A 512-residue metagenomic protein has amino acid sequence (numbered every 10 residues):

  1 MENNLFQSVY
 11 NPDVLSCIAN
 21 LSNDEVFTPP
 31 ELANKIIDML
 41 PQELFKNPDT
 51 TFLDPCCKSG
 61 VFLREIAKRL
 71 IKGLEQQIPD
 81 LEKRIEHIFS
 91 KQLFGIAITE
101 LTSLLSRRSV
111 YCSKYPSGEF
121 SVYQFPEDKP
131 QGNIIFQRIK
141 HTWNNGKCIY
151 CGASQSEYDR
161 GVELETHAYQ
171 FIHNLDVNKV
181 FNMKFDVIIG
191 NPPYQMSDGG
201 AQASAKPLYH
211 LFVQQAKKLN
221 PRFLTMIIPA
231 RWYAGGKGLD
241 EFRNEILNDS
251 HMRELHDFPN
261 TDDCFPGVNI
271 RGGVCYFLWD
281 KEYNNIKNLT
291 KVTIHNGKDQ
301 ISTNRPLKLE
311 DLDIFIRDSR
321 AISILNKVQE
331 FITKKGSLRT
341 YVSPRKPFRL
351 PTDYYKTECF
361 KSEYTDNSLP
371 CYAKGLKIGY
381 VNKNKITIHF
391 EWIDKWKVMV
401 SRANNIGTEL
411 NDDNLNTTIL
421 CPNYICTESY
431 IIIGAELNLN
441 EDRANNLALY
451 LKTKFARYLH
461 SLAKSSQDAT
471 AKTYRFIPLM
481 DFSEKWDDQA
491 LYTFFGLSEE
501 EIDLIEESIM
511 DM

Functional and structural regions predicted by a protein language model:
M1-E2, M512: Short, Lys/Arg-enriched, disordered terminal segments
E2-L255, N260-C264, G273, F277 (+1 more regions): SAM-dependent methyltransferase catalytic region
A19, N23, E31, M183 (+1 more regions): C-terminal substrate-recognition regions of SAM-dependent nucleic acid methyltransferases
I36, S106, L447, I505-E506: A structural signal for short hydrophobic/aromatic patches embedded in well-ordered alpha helices
Y111, P229, K452, E507-M510: Short amphipathic alpha-helical surface patches that mediate protein-protein
E500, L504-M512: Short, amphipathic C-terminal "tail helix"
